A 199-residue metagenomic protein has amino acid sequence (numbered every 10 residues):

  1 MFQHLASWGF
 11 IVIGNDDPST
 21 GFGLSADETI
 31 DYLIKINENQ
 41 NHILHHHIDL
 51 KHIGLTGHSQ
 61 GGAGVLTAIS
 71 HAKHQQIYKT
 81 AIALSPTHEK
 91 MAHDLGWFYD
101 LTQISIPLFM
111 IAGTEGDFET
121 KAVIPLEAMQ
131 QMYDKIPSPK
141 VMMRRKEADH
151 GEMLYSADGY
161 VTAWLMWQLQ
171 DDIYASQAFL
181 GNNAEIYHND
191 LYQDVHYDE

Functional and structural regions predicted by a protein language model:
M1-G14: Short amphipathic alpha-helix adjacent to the substrate-entry channel of hydrolases
S7, G21-Y32, G64, Q131 (+2 more regions): Extracytoplasmic/secreted proteins, especially bacterial periplasmic and envelope-associated proteins
N15-D17, E38-H45, I173-N182: Surface-exposed patches in mature extracellular/periplasmic domains of secreted proteins
L24-A63, H71: Gly/Ser-rich "nucleophile elbow"/oxyanion-hole loop immediately N-terminal to the catalytic nucleophile in hydrolases
G64-A68, A92: Hydrolases whose catalytic domains are alpha/beta-hydrolase-1, hotdog thioesterase, or metallo-beta-lactamase-like
A68-Y78: Conserved hydrolase catalytic core segment
Y78-M153: The feature captures the conserved acid-bearing segment of alpha/beta-hydrolase catalytic domains
S138, K146-E199: Alpha/beta-hydrolase-fold serine-hydrolase catalytic core, especially in secreted/extracellular enzymes
